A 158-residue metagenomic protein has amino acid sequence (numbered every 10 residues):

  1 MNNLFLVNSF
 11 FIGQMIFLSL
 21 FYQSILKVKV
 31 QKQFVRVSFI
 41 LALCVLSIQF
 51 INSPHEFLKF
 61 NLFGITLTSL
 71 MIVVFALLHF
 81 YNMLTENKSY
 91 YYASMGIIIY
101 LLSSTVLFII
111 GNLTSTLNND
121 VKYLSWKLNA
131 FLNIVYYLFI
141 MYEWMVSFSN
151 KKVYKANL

Functional and structural regions predicted by a protein language model:
M1-L158: Terminal, non-globular segments
